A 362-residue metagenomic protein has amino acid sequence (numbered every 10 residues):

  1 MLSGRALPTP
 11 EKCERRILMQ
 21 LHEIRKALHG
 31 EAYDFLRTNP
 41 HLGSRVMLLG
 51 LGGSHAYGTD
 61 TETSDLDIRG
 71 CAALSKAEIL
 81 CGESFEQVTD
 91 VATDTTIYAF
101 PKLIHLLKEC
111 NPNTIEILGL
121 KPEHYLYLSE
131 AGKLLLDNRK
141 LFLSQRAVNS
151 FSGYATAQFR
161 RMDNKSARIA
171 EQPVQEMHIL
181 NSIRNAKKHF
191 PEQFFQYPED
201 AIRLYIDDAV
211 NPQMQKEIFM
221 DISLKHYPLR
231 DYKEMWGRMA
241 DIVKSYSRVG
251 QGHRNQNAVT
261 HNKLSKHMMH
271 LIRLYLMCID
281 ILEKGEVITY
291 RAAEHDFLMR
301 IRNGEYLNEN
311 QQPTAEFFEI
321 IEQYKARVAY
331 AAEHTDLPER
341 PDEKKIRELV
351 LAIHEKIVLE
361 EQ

Functional and structural regions predicted by a protein language model:
G4-L18: Short, Lys/Arg-enriched N-terminal segments with co-localized hydrophobic residues within the first ~10-30 amino acids
I17-G50: Helical scaffold of the NTase/Pol beta-like nucleotidyltransferase catalytic core
I24-H29, L141, Q145-A155, F159-R160 (+8 more regions): Structured mid-to-C-terminal alpha-helical surface segments
G53, Y57-T93: Catalytic metal-binding acidic patch
S54-Y57, L74-K76, P122, I279-D280 (+2 more regions): Short, solvent-exposed loop/turn segments at secondary-structure junctions
V91-K263, H267-H270, T289, M299: Conserved NTP/Mg2+-binding pocket subregion across the NTase superfamily
L271-L274, C278: Small-residue hotspots
